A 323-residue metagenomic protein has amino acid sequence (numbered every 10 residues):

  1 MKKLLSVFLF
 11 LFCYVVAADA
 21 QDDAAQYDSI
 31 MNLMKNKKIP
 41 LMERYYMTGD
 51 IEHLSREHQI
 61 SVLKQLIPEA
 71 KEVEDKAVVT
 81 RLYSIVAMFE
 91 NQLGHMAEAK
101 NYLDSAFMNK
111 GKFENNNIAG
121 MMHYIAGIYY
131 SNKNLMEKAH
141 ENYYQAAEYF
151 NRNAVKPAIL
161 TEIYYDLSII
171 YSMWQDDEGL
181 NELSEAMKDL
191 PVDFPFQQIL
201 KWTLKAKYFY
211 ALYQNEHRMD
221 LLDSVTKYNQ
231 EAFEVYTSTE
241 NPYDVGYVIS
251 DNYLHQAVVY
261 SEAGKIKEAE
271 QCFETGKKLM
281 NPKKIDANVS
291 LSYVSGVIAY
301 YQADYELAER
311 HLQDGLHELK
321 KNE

Functional and structural regions predicted by a protein language model:
L4-Y14: Sec-dependent N-terminal signal peptides
D19-E323: A "functional boundary" signal
